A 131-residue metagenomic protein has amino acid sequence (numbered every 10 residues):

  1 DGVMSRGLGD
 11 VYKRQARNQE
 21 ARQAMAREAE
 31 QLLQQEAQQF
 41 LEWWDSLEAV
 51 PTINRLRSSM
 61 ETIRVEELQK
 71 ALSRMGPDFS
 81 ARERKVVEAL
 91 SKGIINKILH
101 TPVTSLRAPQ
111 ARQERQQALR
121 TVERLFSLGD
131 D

Functional and structural regions predicted by a protein language model:
D1-Y12: Single conserved hydrophobic/aromatic residue that forms the stacking wall/gate of nucleotide- or nucleobase-binding
K13-Q19: Short, charged, surface-exposed secondary-structure boundary motifs
Q19-G129: An accessory alpha-helical subdomain
